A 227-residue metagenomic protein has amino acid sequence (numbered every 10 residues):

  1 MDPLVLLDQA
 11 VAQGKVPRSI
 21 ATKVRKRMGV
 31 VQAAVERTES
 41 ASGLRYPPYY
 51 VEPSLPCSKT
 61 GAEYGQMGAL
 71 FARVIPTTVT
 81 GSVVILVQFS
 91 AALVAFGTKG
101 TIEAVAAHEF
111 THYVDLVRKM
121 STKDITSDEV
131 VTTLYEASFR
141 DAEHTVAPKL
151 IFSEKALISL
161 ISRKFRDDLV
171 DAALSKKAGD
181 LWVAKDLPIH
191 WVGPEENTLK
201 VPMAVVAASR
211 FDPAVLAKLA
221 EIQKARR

Functional and structural regions predicted by a protein language model:
L4-S19: Acidic/histidine-rich, surface-exposed loop or edge segments in extracytoplasmic proteins
V16-V30, I125-D128: A short, highly charged nucleic-acid-interacting micro-segment common to nuclease and nuclease-linked defense proteins
K23-P47: Zn2+-dependent metallopeptidase catalytic core
Y49-K59: Acidic helix-start/capping segments at beta-turn-to-alpha-helix junctions
T60-G100, V117: Active-site scaffold of zinc-dependent metalloenzymes
A104-V117: Active-site recognition of the HExxH zinc-binding catalytic motif
R118, T122-S162: Post-HExxH zinc-binding segment in Zn-dependent metallohydrolases
S159-R227: Pan-zinc metallopeptidase signature
